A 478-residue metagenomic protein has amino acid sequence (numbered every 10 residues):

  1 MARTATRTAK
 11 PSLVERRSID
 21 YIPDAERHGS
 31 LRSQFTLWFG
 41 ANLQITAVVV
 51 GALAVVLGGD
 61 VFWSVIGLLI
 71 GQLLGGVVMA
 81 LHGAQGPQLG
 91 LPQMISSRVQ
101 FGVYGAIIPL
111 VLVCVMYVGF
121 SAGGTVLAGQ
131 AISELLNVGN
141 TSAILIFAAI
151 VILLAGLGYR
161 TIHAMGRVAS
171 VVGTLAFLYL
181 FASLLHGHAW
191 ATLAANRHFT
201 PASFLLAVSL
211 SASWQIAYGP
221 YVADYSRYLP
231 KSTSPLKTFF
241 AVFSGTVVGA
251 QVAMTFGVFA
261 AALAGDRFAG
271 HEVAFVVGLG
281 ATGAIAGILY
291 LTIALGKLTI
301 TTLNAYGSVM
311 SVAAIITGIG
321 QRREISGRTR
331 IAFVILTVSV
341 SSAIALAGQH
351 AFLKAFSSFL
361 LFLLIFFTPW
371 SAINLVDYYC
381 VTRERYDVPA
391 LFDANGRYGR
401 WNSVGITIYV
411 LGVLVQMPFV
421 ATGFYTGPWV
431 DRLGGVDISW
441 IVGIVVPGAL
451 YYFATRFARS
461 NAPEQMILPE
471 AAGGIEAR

Functional and structural regions predicted by a protein language model:
M1-V61, S203-S209, R227-K237, A458-R478: Membrane-interface "cap" regions at the ends of multi-pass membrane proteins
L31-V48, F181-G187, N196-A260, G283-A305 (+1 more regions): Hydrophobic, membrane-embedded alpha-helices of multi-pass small-molecule transporters
V55-I66, I70, Q130-I144, R160-A169 (+6 more regions): Transmembrane helix-loop boundary segments of multi-pass membrane transporters
M94-R98, V126-A143, P230, N304-V334 (+1 more regions): Helix-loop-helix connectors at the membrane interface of multi-pass transporters/channels
L110-C114, L135-L157, V171-A182, S211-V222 (+1 more regions): Transmembrane alpha-helical segments of multi-pass small-molecule transport proteins
V138, V171-R197, S211-G219, F256-L263 (+2 more regions): Hydrophobic alpha-helical segments and their helix-loop junctions in multi-pass secondary transporters
I315-H350, R397-Q416: Loop-to-transmembrane helix boundary motifs in multi-pass membrane proteins
I331, W370-A449, E464: C-terminal membrane-solvent junction of multi-pass transporters and transport-like membrane proteins
